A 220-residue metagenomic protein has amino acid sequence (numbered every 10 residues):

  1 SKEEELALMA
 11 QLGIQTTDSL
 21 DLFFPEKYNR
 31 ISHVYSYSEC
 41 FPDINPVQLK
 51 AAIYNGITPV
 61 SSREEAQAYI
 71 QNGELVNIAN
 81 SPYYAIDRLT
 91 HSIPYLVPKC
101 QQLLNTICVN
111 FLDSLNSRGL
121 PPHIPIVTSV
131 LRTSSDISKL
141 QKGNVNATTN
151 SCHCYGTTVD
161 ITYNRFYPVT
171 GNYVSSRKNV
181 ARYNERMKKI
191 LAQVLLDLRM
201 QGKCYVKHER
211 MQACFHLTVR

Functional and structural regions predicted by a protein language model:
S1-L104, D113-N116, R210, R220: Extracytoplasmic cell-surface/polysaccharide-interacting catalytic and binding patches
Y95-T106, P122, R132-S135, G156 (+1 more regions): Short, well-structured alpha-helical interface segments that form or flank functional binding sites
L103-R118, N146, N164, Q193-Q201: Structured segments of extracytoplasmic/periplasmic soluble domains in secreted or envelope-associated proteins
N105-C108, L112, L120-K142: Extended, low-complexity, intrinsically disordered C-terminal regulatory tails of eukaryotic serine/threonine kinases
N116-L120, L140, G171-K178: Low-complexity, polar-biased intrinsically disordered regions enriched in Pro/Ser/Thr/Gly
K142-T148: Alpha-helical scaffolding within the catalytic cores of extracellular/periplasmic polymer-degrading hydrolases
T148-R220: Catalytic cores and adjacent binding grooves of peptidoglycan-active enzymes
